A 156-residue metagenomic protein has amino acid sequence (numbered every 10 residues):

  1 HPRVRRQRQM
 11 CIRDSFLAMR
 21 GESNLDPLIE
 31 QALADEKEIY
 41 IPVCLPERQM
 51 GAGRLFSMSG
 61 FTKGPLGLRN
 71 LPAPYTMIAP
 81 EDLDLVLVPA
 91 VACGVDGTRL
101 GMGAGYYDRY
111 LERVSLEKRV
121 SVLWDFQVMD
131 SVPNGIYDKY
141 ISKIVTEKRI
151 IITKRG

Functional and structural regions predicted by a protein language model:
H1-R8, I12: Single conserved hydrophobic/aromatic residue that forms the stacking wall/gate of nucleotide- or nucleobase-binding
R5, P80-E81: A short, aliphatic-rich alpha-helical micro-motif
R13, L17-T76, R119, D125-N134: Extended, well-folded interaction surfaces typified by the phenylalanyl-tRNA synthetase beta subunit core
L17, A90, K148: Glycine-rich, N-terminal phosphate-binding loop of Rossmann-like dinucleotide-binding domains
M19-G21, V91-V95: Short glycine-rich anion-binding loops that position phosphate/pyrophosphate groups of nucleotides and phosphorylated
R69-N70, P89-V91: A structured binding-face within diverse protein domains that lines the active/interaction site
E81-V86, G94-T98, R109-G156: Surface-exposed, charge/polar-rich loops and edge strands
G101-Y106: Charged helix-capping and loop-helix junction motifs
